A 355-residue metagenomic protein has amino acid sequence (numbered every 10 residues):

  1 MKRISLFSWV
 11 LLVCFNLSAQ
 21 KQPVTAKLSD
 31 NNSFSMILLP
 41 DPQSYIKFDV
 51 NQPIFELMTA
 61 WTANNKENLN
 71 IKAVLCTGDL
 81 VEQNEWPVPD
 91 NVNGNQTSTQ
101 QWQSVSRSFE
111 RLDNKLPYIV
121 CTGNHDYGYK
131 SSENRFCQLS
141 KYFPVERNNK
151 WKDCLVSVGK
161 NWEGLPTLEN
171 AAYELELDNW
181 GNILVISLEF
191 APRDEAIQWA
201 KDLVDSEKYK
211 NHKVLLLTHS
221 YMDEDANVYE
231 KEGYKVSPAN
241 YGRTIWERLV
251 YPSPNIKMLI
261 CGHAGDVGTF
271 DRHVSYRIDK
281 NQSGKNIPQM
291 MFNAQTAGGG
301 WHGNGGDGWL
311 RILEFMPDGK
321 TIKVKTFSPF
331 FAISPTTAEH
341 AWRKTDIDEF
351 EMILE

Functional and structural regions predicted by a protein language model:
M1-Q22: Bacterial Sec-dependent N-terminal signal peptides
A19-T97: N-terminal active-site segment of His-dependent metallophosphoesterases
D30, G303-E355: A short C-terminal boundary segment appended to hydrolase-like catalytic domains
L38-P40, K72-D79, P117-G123, L188 (+4 more regions): Active-site neighborhood of phospho(di)ester-bond hydrolases with catalytic His/Asp-centered motifs
Y45-K47, E82-N84, T122-S131, L168-A171 (+5 more regions): Active-site environment of divalent metal-dependent phosphoester hydrolases
W86-Q198, Y209, T269-M291, R311-E314 (+2 more regions): Extended active-site neighborhood of metal-dependent phosphoesterases/phosphodiesterases
D90, G94-S98, E195-Q198, E207-K257: Active-site-proximal segments of metal-dependent phosphoesterases and phosphodiesterases across multiple
S237-P317: Conserved beta-sheet core of the metallophosphoesterase superfamily
